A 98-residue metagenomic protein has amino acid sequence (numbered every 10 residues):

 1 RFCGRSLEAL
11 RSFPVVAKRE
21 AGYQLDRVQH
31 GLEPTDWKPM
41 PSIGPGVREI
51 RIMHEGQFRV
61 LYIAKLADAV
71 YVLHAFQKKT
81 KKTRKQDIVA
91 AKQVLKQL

Functional and structural regions predicted by a protein language model:
R1-Q57, L66-V70, Q77-L98: Basic, Lys/Arg-enriched alpha-helical interface segments
R59-L61: Short acidic loop-to-beta-strand element that houses the catalytic metal-binding Asp/Glu of nuclease active sites
